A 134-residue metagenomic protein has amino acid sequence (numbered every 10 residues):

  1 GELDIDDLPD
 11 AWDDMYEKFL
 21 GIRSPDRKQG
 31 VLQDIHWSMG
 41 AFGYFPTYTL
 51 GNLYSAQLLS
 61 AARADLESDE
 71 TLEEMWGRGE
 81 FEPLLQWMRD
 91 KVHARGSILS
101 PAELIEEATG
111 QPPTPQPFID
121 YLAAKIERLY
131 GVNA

Functional and structural regions predicted by a protein language model:
G1-A134: C-terminal, non-catalytic "cap/extension" segments appended to globular domains
